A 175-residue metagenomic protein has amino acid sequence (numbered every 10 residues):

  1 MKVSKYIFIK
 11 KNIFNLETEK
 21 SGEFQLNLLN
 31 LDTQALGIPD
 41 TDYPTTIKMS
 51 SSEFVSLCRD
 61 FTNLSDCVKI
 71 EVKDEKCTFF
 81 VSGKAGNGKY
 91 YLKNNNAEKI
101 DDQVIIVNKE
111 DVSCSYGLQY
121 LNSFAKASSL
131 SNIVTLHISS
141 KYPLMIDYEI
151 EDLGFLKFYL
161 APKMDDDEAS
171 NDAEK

Functional and structural regions predicted by a protein language model:
M1-S21, Y43-E98, I105-K175: DNA polymerase processivity clamps
I13-I38: Conserved loop-to-helix interface motifs that mediate assembly, gating, or partner/ligand docking in ancient ring
L28-D32, N95-D101: Short acidic, glycine/tyrosine-flanked loop/strand segments centered on an H-E-D-like triad
